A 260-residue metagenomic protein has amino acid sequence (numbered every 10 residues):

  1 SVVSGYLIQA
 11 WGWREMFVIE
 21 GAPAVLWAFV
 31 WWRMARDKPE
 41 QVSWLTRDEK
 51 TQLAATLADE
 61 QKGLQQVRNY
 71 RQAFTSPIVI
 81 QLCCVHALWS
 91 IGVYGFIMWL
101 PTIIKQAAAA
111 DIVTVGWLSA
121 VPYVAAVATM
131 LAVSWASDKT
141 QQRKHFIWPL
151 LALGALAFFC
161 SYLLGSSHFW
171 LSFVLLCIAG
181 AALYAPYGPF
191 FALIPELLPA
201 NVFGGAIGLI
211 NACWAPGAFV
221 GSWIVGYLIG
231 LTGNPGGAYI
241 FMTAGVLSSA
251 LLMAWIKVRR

Functional and structural regions predicted by a protein language model:
S1-V42: Helix-loop-helix hairpin linking two adjacent transmembrane segments in secondary transporters
I8, T129-Q142, I229-G230: Helix-to-loop junctions at the C-terminal end of transmembrane segments in multipass secondary transporters
Q9-A22, Y227-G245: A membrane-interface helix-boundary motif in multi-pass transporters
V30-M34, I240-R260: Multi-pass alpha-helical transporter architecture, strongest for 12-TM Major Facilitator/SLC carriers used
E40-L82: Juxtamembrane intracellular "pre-TM" segments in multi-pass secondary transporters
A73-S134, Y187, F191, G221-S222: Extracytoplasmic gate region of multi-pass secondary transporters
R143-L193: C-terminal transmembrane helical hairpin of 12-TM major facilitator-type secondary transporters
L197-N234: A late C-terminal transmembrane helix in Major Facilitator Superfamily
